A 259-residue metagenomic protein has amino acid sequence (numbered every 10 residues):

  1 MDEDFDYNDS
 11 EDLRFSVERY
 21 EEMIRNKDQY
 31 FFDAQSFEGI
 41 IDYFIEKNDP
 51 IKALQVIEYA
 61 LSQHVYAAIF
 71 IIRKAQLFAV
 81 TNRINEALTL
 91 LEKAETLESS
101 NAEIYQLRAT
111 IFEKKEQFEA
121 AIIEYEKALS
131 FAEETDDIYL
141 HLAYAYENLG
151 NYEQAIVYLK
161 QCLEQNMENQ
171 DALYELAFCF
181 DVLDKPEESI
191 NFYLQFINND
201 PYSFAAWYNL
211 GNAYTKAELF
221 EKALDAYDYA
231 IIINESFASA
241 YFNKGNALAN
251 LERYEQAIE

Functional and structural regions predicted by a protein language model:
E46, V80, K114-K115, N148 (+3 more regions): Register position in tetratricopeptide repeats
A60, K93-A94, K127-A128, Q161-C162 (+2 more regions): Canonical positions in the second alpha-helix
Q63, T96-E98, F131-A132, Q165 (+2 more regions): Structural marker of alpha-solenoid helical repeat scaffolds
